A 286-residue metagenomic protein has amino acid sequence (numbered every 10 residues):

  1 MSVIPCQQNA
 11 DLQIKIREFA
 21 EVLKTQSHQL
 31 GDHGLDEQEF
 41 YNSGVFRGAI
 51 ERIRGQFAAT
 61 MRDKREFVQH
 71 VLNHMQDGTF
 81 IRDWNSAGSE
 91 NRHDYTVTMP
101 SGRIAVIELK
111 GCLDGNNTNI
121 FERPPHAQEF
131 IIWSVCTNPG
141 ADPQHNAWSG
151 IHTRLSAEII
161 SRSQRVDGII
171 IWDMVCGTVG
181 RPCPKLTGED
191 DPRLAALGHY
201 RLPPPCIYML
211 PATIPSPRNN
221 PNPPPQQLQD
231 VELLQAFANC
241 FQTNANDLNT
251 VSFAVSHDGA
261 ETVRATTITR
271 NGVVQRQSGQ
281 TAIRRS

Functional and structural regions predicted by a protein language model:
M1-H74, T79: Interdomain/boundary linker segments immediately adjacent to catalytic/signaling cores
Q76, V97-S101, F121-A127: Short, surface-exposed basic-aromatic patches at helix termini and helix-loop junctions that form
I81-S101: Active-site metal-binding core of divalent-cation-utilizing nuclease and nuclease-like domains
A87-S89, K110-G115: Short beta->alpha connector loops
Y95-V97, I104-G111: Conserved catalytic cores of phosphodiester-cleaving nucleases, focusing on short active-site segments
L113-T137: Mg2+/Mn2+-dependent nuclease catalytic core
W133-V231: Acidic, metal/cofactor-coordinating or nucleic-acid-engaging core segments within structured domains
D190-S286: Extended, basic/helix-rich recognition subdomains
